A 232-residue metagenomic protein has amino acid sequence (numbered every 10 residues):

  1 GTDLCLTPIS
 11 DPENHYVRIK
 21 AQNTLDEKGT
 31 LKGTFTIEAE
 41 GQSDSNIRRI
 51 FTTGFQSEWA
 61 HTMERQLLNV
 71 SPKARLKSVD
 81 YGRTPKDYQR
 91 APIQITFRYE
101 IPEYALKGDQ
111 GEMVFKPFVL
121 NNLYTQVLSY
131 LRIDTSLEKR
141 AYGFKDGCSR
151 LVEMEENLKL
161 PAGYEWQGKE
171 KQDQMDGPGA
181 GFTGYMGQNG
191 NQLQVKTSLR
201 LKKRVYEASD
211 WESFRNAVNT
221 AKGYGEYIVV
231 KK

Functional and structural regions predicted by a protein language model:
G1-K232: A sensor for short, sequence-defined functional sites
